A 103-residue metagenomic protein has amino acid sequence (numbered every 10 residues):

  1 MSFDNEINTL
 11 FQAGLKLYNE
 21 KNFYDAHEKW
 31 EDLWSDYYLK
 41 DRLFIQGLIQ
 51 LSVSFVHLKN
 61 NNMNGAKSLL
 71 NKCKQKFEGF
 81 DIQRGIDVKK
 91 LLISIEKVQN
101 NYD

Functional and structural regions predicted by a protein language model:
D4-N5, R42-F44: Residue signature of alpha-solenoid helical repeat architecture, marking inter-repeat boundaries and helix-start
L15, L48-F55: Residue-level recognition of tetratricopeptide repeat
F23-Y24, M63: TPR-repeat structural position
D41-L43, F77-K90: Boundary/linker segments of alpha-helical solenoid repeat arrays
S52-N60, I93-D103: Alpha-helical linker/edge segments of TPR/alpha-solenoid repeat scaffolds and analogous pre-/post-domain helices
L58, M63-I82: TPR/TPR-like (Sel1-like) alpha-helical repeat modules
